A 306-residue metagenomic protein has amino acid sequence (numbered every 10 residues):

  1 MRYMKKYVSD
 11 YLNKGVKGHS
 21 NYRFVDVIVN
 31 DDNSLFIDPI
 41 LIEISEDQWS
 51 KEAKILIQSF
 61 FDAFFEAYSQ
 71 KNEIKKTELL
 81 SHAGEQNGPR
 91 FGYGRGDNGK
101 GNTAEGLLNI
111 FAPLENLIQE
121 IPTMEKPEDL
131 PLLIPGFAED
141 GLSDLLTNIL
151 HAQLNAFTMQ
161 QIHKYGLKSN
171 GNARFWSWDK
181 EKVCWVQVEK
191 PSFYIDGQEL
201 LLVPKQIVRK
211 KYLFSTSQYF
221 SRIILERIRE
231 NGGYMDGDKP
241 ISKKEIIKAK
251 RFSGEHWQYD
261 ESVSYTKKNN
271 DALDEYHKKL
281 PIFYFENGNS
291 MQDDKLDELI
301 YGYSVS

Functional and structural regions predicted by a protein language model:
M1-S169: Long, contiguous, compositionally biased segments that the model treats as domain-scale units
R174-S306: The feature marks a conserved, polyanion-engaging helical scaffold used by nucleic-acid processing enzymes and innate
